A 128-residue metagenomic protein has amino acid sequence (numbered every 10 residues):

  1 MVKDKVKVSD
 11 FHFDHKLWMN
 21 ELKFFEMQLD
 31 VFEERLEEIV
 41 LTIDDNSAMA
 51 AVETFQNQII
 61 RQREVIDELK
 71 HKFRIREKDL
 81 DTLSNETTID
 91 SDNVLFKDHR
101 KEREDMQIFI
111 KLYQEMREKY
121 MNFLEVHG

Functional and structural regions predicted by a protein language model:
V2-G128: Charge-rich amphipathic alpha-helical interaction elements
